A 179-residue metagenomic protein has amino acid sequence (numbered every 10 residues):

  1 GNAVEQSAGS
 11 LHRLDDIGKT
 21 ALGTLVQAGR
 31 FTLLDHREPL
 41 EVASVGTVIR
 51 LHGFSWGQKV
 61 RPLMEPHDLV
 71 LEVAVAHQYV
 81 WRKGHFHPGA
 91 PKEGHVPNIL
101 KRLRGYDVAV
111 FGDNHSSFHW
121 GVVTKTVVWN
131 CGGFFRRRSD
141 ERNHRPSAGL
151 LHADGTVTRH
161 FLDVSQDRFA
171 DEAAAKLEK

Functional and structural regions predicted by a protein language model:
N2-I99: Conserved catalytic scaffold of divalent metal-dependent phosphoesterases
A3, W56, H77, V108 (+3 more regions): Broad hydrophobic/π-residue packing in well-ordered secondary structure
S10-H12, E65, W120-V123, R142 (+1 more regions): General "foldedness" signal
D15, P66-D68, R145-S147, A174-K176: General N-terminal targeting signals
G23, H87-H160: Conserved beta-sheet core of the metallophosphoesterase superfamily
R37, S55, C131-G132, F161-D163: Residues at the C-termini of beta-strands that transition into short coil/loop
K59-R61, R137-R138, V164-F169: A short local loop/turn or secondary-structure capping micro-motif enriched for an aromatic residue
H152-K179: A short C-terminal boundary segment appended to hydrolase-like catalytic domains
